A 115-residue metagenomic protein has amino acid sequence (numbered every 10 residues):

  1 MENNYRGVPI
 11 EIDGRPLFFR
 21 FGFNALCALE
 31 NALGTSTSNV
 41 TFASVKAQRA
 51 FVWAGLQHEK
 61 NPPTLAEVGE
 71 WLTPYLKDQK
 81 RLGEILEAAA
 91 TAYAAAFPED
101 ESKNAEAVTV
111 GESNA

Functional and structural regions predicted by a protein language model:
M1-I12, C27-K46, K60-A115: Charged interaction scaffolds used for protein-protein
R15-L17: Well-ordered beta-strand scaffold positions
R20-F21: Short linear motifs in exposed loops
G55: Short, structured surface segments that line ligand/substrate-binding pockets
